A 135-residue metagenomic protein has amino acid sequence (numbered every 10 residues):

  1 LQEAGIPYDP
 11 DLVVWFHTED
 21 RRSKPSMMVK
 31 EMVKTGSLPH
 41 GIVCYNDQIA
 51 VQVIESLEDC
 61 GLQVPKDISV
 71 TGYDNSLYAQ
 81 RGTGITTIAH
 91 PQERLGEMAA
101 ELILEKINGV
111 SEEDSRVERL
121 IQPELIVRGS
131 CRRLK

Functional and structural regions predicted by a protein language model:
L1-K135: Bacterial carbohydrate/catabolite-sensing allosteric modules
